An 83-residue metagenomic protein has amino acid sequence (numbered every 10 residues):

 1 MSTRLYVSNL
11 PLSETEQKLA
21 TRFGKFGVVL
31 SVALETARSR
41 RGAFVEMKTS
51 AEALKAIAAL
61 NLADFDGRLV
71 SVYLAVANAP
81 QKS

Functional and structural regions predicted by a protein language model:
M1-L74, S83: Canonical RRM/RBD RNA-binding surface and closely related RRM-like beta-sheet modules in eukaryotic RNA-binding proteins
A79-Q81: Long, low-complexity, intrinsically disordered C-terminal regions of large eukaryotic nuclear proteins involved in RNA
